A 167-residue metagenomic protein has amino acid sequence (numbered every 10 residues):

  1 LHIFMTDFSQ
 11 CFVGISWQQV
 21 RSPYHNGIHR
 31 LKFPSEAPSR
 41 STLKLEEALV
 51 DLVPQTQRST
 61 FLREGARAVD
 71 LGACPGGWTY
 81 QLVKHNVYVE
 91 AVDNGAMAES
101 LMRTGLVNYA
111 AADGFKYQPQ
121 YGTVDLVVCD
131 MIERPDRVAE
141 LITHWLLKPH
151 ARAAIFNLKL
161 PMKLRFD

Functional and structural regions predicted by a protein language model:
L1-D167: SAM-dependent transferase fold signal centered on methyltransferase-like domains, encompassing both Class I
